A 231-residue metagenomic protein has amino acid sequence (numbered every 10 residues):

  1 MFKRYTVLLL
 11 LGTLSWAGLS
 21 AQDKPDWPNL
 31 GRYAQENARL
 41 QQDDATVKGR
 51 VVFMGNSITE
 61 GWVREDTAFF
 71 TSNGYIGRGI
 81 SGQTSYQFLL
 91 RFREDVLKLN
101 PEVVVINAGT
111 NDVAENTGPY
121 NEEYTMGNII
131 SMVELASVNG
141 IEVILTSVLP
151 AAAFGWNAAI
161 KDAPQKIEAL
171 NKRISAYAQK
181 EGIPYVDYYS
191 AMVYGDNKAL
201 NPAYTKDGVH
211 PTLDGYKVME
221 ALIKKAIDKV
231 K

Functional and structural regions predicted by a protein language model:
M1-D23: Bacterial Sec-dependent N-terminal signal peptides
T6, G12-S15, G49, N73-I76 (+3 more regions): N-terminal hydrophobic or amphipathic segments with adjacent small-residue motifs that include Sec signal peptides
A17, M54, R78-S81, A108 (+2 more regions): Short glycine-rich loop/turn motifs that provide flexible caps or phosphate-binding loops at active sites
A21-V103: Serine-esterase "nucleophile elbow" of acetyl-processing enzymes
A68-N73, L90-K231: Alpha-helical cap/lid subdomain in secreted, periplasmic, or secretory-pathway luminal O-acyl-processing enzymes
